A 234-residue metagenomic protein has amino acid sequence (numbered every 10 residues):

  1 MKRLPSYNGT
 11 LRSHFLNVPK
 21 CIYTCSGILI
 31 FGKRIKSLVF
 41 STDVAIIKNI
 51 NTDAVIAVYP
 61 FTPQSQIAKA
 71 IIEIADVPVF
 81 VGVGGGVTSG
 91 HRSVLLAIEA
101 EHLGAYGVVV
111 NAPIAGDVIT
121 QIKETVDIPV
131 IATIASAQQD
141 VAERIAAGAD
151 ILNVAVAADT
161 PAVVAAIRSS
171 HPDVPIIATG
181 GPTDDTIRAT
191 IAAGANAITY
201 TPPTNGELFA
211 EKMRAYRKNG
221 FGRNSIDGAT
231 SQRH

Functional and structural regions predicted by a protein language model:
M1-V81, G85-H91, H102, I226-R233: Conserved N-terminal beta1-alpha1 strand-loop-helix module at the mouth
R3, T120-Q121, T125, A166-I167 (+2 more regions): C-terminal helical cap(s) of enzyme catalytic domains, especially alpha/beta-barrels
K33-K36, A54-F61, G82-S89, L103-I114 (+3 more regions): Catalytic beta/alpha-barrel core
K48, K69-E73, E101, I119-D127 (+3 more regions): Surface-exposed amphipathic alpha-helices with a cationic face
K48-A68, A105-V110, G116-D117, T204-M213: Glycine-rich, proline-tolerant flexible connector loops at the mouths of alpha/beta enzymes
I74-G85, K123-T133, S169-T179: Short beta-strand/loop segments at the ligand-binding rim of alpha/beta enzyme cores
H91-A100, Q139-G148, P182-Y200: Catalytic cores of alpha/beta
L103-I114, D150-V163, A193-A215: Glycine-rich phosphate-binding active-site loops on the catalytic face of alpha/beta enzymes
